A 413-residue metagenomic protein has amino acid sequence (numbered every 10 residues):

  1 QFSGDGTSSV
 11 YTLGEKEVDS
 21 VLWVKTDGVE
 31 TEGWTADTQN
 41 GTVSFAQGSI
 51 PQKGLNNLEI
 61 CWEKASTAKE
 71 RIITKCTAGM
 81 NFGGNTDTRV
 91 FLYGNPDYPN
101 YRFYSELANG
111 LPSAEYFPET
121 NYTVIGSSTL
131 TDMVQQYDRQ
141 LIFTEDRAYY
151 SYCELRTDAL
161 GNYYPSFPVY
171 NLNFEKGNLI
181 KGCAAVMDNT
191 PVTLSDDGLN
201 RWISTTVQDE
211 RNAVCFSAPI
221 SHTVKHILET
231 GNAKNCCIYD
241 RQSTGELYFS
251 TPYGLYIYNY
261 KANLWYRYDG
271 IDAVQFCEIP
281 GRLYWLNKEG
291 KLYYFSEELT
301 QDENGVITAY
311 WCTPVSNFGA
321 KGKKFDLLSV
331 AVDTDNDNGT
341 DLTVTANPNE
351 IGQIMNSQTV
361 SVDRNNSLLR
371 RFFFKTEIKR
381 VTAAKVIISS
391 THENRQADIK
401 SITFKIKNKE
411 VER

Functional and structural regions predicted by a protein language model:
Q1-T38, F45-Q47, W62-T77: Extended beta-strand solenoid/passenger and fiber regions
F2-S3, T31-T38, G79-G83, D132-M133 (+4 more regions): Short, exposed beta-strand/loop patches in secreted or surface proteins that constitute
D5-V10, K53, D363-L369: Solvent-exposed, conformationally flexible loop/turn segments
V10-L13, S44-G48, L368-E377: Exposed aromatic-hydrophobic patches
V24, L55-W62, A384-S389: Short, well-structured beta-strand segments within conserved domains
S49-G54, E377-V381: Surface-exposed, short loops/turns at beta-strand junctions within beta-sandwich domains
R71-N235, L264-G270: Beta-propeller and closely related beta-pinwheel folds
K176-I180, V186-T190, D196-R413: Beta-sheet repeat architectures centered on beta-propellers
